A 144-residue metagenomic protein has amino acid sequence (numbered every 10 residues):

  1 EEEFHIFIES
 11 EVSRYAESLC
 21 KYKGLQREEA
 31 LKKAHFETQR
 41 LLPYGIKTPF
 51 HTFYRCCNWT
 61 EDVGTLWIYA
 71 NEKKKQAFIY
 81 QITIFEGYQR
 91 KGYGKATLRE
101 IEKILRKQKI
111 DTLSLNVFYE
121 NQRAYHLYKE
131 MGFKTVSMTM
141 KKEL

Functional and structural regions predicted by a protein language model:
E2-Y80, F85-E86, I104, M138-L144: Acetyl-CoA-dependent GNAT
E61, Q108, K134: Structured loop/turn residues at beta-strand edges in well-structured enzyme cores
A77, L98, R106-N116: Conserved GNAT acetyl-CoA-binding A-motif
F85, L115-A124, K141-L144: Conserved beta-strand-loop-alpha-helix junction that forms the acyl-donor binding cleft
Y88, G92-T97: Conserved acetyl-CoA pyrophosphate-binding loop and the N-cap/start of the following alpha-helix in GNAT-like
K95, Y119-S137: Conserved active-site alpha-helix within GNAT-family acetyltransferase domains
